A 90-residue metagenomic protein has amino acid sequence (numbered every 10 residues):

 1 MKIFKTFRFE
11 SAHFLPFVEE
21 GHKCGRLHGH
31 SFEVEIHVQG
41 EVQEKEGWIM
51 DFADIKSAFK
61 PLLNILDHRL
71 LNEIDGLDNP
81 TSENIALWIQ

Functional and structural regions predicted by a protein language model:
M1-Q90: Charge-rich, low-complexity N-terminal segments
